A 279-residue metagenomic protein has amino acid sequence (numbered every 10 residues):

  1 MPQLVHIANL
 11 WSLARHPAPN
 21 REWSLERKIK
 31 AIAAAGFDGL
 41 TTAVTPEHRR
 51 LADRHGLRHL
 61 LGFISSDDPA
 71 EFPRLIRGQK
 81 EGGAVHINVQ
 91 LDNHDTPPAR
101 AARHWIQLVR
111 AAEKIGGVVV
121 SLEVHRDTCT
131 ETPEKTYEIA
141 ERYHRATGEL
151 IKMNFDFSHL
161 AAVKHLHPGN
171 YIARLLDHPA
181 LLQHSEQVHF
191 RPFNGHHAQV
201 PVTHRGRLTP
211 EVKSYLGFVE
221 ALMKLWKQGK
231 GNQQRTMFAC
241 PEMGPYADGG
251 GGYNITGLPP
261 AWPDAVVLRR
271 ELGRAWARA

Functional and structural regions predicted by a protein language model:
M1-A84, L258, V266-A279: N-terminal pre-domain/capping segments
M1-H6, L10-W23, E141-H144, G148-I151 (+1 more regions): Histidine-acidic metal/acid-base catalytic patches
V5-H6, K30-A34, F63-S66, L91-P98 (+1 more regions): Short, mixed-charge, low-aromatic patches
P19-R21, F37-L51, F63-F72, H94-R100 (+3 more regions): Acidic-and-aromatic substrate-binding clefts and catalytic sites of carbohydrate-active enzymes
R27-A31, E47-R50, R54, R74-E81 (+8 more regions): Alpha-helical scaffolding segments of alpha/beta enzyme cores, especially the outer helices of TIM-barrel or partial
G39-T41, L61, I87-N88, S121 (+3 more regions): Conserved beta-strand positions in the central sheet of alpha/beta enzyme cores
T42-V44, R74-G82, H94-A102, S121-T128 (+4 more regions): Low-complexity, flexible helical/coil segments
H59-K152: Active-site acidic/histidine proton-transfer and metal-coordination neighborhood in alpha/beta enzyme cores
